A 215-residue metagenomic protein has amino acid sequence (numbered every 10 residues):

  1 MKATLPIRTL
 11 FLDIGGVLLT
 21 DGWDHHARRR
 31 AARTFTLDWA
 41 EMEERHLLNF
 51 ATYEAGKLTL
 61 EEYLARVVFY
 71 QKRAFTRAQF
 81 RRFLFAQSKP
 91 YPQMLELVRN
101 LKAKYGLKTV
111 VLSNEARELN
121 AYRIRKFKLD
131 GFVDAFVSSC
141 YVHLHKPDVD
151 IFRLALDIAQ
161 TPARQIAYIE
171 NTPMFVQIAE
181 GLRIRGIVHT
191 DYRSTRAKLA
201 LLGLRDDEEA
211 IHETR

Functional and structural regions predicted by a protein language model:
K2-R45, R193: Active-site neighborhood of HAD-like aspartate-dependent phosphohydrolases
K2-R8, L12, A116-R117, A121-R215: Asp-based, Mg2+/Mn2+-dependent phosphohydrolase catalytic module
L5, F69, A78-V110, A121 (+2 more regions): Short, acidic loop-to-helix structural element flanking the phosphoryl-transfer center in phosphate-processing enzymes
D13-G16, G56, L101, V111 (+2 more regions): Generic structural signal for small/hydrophobic residues in well-ordered secondary structure, especially within
H26-R30, L48, E62, R66 (+8 more regions): Alpha-helical elements of Rossmann-like donor-binding domains used by nucleotide-donor carbohydrate transfer enzymes
F35-R45, K72-R82, L204-I211: Short, surface-exposed acidic
A51-R81: A metal-dependent, Asp-based hydrolase signature
